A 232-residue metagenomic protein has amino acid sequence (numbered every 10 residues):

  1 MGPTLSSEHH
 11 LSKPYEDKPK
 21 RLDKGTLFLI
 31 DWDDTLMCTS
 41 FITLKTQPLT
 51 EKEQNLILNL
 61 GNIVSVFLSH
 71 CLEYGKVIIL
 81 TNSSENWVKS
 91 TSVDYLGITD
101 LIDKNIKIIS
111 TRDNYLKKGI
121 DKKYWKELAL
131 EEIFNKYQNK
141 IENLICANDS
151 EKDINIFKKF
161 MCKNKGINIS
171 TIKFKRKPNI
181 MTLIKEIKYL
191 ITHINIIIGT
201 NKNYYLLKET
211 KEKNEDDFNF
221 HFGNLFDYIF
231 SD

Functional and structural regions predicted by a protein language model:
M1-W32, S40-E53, Y204-L207, K213 (+1 more regions): Non-catalytic pre-domain segments flanking phosphatase-related domains
P14-E16, V64-V66, E132: A generic local structural motif
D17-R21, K45-L58, C71-V77, S110-G119 (+1 more regions): Short interface patches used for recognition in eukaryotic signaling and trafficking proteins
L29, I78-T81, C146, T171-K173: A structural signal for short, well-ordered beta-strand segments and their strand-loop junctions that often border
D31-D33, N148-D149: Acidic di-acidic motifs
K52-I79, E85-S90, Y124: Short, acidic loop-to-helix structural element flanking the phosphoryl-transfer center in phosphate-processing enzymes
E73, N86-D232: C-terminal cap/substrate-recognition subdomain and adjoining C-terminal extension of metal-dependent phosphatase-like
